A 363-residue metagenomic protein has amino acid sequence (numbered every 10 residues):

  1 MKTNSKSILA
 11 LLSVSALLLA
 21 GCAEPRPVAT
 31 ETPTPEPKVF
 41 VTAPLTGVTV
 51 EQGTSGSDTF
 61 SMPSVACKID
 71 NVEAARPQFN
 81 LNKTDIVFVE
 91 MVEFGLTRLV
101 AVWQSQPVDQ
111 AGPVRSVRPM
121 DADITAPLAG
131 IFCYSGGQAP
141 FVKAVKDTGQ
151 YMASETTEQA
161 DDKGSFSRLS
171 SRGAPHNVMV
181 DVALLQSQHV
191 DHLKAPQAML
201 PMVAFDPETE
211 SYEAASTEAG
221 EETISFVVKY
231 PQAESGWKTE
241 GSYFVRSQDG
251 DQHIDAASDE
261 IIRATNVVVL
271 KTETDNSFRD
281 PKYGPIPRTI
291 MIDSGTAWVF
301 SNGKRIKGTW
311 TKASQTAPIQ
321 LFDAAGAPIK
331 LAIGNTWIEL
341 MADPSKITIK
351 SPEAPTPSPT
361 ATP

Functional and structural regions predicted by a protein language model:
K2-L9: Bacterial N-terminal signal peptides that target proteins for export
L18-G21: C-terminal motif of bacterial Sec signal peptides marking the signal peptidase cleavage site
R26-I86, E93-P363: A surface/extracellular/periplasmic glyco- and lipid-processing/surface-interacting theme
